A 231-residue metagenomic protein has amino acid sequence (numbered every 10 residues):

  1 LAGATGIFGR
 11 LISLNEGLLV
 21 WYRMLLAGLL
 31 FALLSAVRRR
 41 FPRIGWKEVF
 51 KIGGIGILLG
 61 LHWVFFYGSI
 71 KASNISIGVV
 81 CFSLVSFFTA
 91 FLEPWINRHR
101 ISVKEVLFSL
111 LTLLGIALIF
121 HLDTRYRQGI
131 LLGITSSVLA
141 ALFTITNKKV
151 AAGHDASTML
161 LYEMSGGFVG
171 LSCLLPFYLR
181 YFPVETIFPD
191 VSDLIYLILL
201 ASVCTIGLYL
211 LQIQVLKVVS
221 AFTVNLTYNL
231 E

Functional and structural regions predicted by a protein language model:
L1-W21, A27, I57, L61 (+3 more regions): Glycine-/small-residue-enriched transmembrane alpha-helix faces in small-molecule transporters and effluxers
I7, G28-G45, L111-Q128, G167-D193: Membrane-interface helix-cap regions at the ends of transmembrane helices in multi-pass membrane proteins
L18, L25-L29, Y67-R98, S136 (+1 more regions): Specific alpha-helical transmembrane segments that line the substrate/conduction pathway and gating interfaces
G28-F31, T89-A90, R125-P183: Transmembrane alpha-helical segments that form core, pore/gating elements of small-molecule transporters/exporters
F31, S35, G53, L84 (+2 more regions): Hydrophobic transmembrane alpha-helices of multi-pass small-molecule transport proteins
P42-F66, Q128-S136, T186-G207, Y228: Loop-to-transmembrane-helix transition segments
W46, V79-F82, W95-L118, Y126-L132: Loop-to-transmembrane alpha-helix entry segments
G78-L84, N147-V169, T205-E231: Helix-helix packing/entry segments at the starts of transmembrane helices
